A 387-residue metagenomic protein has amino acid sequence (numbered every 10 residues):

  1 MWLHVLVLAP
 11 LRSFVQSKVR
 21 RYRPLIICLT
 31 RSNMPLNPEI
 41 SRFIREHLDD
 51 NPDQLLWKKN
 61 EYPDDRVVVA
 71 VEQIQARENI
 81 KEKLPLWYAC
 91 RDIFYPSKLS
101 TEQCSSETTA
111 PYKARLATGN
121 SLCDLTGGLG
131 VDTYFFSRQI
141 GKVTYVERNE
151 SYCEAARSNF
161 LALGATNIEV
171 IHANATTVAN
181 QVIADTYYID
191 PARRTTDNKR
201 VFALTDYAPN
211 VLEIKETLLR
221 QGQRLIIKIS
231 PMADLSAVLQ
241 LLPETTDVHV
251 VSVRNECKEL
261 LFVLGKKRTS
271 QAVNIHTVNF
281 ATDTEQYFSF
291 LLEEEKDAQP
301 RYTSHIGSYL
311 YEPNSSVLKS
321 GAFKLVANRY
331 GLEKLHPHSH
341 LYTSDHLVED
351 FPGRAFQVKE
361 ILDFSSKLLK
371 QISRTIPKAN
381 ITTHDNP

Functional and structural regions predicted by a protein language model:
W2-P387: SAM-dependent transferase fold signal centered on methyltransferase-like domains, encompassing both Class I
